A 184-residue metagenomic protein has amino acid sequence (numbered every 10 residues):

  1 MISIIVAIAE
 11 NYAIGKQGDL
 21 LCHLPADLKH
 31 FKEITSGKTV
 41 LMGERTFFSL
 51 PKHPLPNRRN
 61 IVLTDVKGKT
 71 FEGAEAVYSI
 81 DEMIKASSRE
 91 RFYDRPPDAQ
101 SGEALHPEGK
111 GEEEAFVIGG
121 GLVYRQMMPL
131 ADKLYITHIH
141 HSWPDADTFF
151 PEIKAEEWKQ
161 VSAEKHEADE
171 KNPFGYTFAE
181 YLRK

Functional and structural regions predicted by a protein language model:
M1-I4: Extreme N-terminal starter segment of soluble prokaryotic enzymes
V6-T39, E44-I84, E112-K184: Flexible, gly/pro- and Lys/Arg-enriched active-site loops
K85-E112: Intrinsic disorder/low-complexity segments
